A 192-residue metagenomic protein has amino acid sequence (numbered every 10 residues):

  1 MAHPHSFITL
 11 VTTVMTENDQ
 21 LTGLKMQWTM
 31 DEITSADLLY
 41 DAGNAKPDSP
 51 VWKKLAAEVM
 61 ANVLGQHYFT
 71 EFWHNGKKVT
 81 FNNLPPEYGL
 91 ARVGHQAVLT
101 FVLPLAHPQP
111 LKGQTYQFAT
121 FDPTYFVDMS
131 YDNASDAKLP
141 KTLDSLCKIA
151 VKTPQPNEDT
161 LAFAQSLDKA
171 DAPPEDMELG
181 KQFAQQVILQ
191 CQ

Functional and structural regions predicted by a protein language model:
M1, T16-Q20, P104-K112: Secondary-structure boundary elements
H3-A36: Early extracytoplasmic/domain-onset interaction patches
H3-H5, A45, S49, K78 (+1 more regions): Residue-level signal for well-ordered alpha-helical segments
S6-I8, Q66, K112, F183: Residues that act as N-cap/strand-start positions at coil-to-secondary-structure junctions
L21, H67, A184-Q186: Sequence-level motif detector for i,i+2 pairs with an aromatic at +2
I33-L111: Structured domain cores in non-transmembrane regions
N75-Q192: Mature, soluble, non-transmembrane domains
